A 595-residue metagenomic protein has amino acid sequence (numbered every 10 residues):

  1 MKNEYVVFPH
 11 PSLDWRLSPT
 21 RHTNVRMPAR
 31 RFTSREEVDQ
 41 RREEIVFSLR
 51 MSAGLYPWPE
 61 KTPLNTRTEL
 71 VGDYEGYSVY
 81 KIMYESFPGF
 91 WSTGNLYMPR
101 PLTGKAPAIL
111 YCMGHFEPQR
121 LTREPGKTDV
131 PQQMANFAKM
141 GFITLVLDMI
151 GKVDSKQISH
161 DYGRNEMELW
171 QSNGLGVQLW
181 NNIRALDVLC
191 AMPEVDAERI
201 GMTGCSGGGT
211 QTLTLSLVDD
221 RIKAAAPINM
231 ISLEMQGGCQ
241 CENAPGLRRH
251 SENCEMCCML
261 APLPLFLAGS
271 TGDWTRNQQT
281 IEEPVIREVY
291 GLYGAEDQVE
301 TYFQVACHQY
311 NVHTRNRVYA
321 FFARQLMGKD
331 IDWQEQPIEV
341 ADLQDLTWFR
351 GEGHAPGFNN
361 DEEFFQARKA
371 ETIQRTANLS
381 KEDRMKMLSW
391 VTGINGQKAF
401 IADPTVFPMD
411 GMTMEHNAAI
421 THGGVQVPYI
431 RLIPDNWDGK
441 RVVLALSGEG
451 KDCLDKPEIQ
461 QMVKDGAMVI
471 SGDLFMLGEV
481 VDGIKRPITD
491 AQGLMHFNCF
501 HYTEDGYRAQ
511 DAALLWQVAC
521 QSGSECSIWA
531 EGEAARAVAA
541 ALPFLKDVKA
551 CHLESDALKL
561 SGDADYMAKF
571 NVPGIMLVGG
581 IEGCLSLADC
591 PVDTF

Functional and structural regions predicted by a protein language model:
M1-W91, A268-P428, L432-R441, E449-M468 (+3 more regions): Alpha/beta-hydrolase-fold serine-hydrolase catalytic core, especially in secreted/extracellular enzymes
Y97-P99, L147, T203-C205, T210 (+10 more regions): Generic beta-strand/beta-sheet core signal
T103-A191, M230-N243, D438-S522, L558-K569: Cap/lid segment of the alpha/beta-hydrolase catalytic domain
K105-A108, M140-I143, D196-R199, D220-A224 (+7 more regions): Loop/turn elements at helix/coil->beta-strand transitions in domains of secreted/extracellular proteins
L121-D129, L169-W180, M202-L213, N243-M256 (+4 more regions): Alpha-helix capping and helix-loop boundary segments enriched in small/acidic/polar residues
D187-R249, L515-C590: Primarily recognizes the serine-hydrolase "nucleophile elbow" in alpha/beta-hydrolase and SGNH/GDSL folds
T203-K223, P227-I228, E234-E242, H250-Y293 (+2 more regions): Catalytic-domain carbohydrate-binding cleft regions of carbohydrate-active enzymes
